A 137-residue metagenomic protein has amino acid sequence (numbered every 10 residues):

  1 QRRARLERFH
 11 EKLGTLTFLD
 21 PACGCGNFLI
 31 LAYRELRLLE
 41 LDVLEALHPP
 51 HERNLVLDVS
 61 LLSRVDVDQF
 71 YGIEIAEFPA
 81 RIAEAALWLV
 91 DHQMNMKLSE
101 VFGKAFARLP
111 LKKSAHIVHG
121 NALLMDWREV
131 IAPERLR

Functional and structural regions predicted by a protein language model:
Q1-R137: SAM-dependent methyltransferase catalytic region
